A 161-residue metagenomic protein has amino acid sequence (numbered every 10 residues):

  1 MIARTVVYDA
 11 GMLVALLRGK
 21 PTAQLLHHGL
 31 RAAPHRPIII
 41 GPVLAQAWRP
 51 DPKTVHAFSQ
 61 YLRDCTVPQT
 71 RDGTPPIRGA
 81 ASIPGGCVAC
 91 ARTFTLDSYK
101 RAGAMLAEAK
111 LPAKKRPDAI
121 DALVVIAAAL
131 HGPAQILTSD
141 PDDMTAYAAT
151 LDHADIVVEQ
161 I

Functional and structural regions predicted by a protein language model:
M1, H131-I161: Acidic, PIN/NYN-like endoribonuclease modules and their adjacent C-terminal/linker elements
M1-I39, W48-T66, A80-S82: Short, well-structured N-terminal submotif of metal-dependent ribonuclease cores
G19-K20, P50, M105, Y147-L151: Residue-level signal for well-ordered alpha-helical positions
R36, T66, C90, D155-V157: Conserved beta-strand segments of alpha/beta enzyme cores
Q46, R101, A146-Y147: Phosphate- and divalent-cation-binding pockets in alpha/beta enzyme and binding domains that engage nucleotide-derived
T54-F58, A109-K110, H153-I156: Short, hinge-like loop/turn segments at secondary-structure boundaries
T70-P141: Active-site neighborhoods of divalent-metal-dependent phosphate/nucleic-acid chemistry enzymes
